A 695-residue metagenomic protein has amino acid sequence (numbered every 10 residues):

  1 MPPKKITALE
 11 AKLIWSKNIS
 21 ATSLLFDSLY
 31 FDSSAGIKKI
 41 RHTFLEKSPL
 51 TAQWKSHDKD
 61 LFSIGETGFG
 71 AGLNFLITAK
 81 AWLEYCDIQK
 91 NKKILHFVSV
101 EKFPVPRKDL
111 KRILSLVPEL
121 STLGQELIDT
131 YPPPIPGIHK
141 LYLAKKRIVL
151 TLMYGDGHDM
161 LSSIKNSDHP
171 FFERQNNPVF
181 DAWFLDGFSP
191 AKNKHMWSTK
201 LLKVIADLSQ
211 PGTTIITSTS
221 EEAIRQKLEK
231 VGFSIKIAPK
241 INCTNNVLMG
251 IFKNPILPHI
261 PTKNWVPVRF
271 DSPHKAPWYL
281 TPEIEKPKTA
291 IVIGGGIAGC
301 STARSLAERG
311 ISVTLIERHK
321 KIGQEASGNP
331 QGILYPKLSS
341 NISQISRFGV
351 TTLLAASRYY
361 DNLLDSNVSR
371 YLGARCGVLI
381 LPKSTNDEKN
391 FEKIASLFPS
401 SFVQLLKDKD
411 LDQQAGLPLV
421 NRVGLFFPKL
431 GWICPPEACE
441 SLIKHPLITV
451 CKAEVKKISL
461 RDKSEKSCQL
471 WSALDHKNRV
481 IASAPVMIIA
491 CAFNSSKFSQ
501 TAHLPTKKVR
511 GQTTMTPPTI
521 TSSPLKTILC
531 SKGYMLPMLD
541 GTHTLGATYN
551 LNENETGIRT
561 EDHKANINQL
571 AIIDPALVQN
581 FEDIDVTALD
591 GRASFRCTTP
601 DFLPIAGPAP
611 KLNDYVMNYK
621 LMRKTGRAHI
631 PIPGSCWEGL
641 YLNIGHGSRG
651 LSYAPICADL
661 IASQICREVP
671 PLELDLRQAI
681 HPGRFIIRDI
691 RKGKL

Functional and structural regions predicted by a protein language model:
K111-F172: S-adenosyl-L-methionine
S121, S340-S343, S369-I380, D408-K444 (+3 more regions): Helix-loop-beta segment of a Rossmann-like dinucleotide-binding subdomain
P287-L315: N-terminal Rossmann-like FAD-binding beta1-loop-alpha1 element of flavoenzymes
E308-G328: Glycine-rich FAD pyrophosphate-binding loop
I333-Q414: Dinucleotide-binding Rossmann-like beta1-alpha1 core, especially the glycine-rich loop that anchors the ADP
R347, Q469-N568, I572-G591: Flavin-dependent oxidoreductases
C451-W471: A conserved short coil-to-beta-strand element within the FAD-binding core of flavoproteins
F581-L695: C-terminal catalytic lobe of FAD-dependent flavoproteins
